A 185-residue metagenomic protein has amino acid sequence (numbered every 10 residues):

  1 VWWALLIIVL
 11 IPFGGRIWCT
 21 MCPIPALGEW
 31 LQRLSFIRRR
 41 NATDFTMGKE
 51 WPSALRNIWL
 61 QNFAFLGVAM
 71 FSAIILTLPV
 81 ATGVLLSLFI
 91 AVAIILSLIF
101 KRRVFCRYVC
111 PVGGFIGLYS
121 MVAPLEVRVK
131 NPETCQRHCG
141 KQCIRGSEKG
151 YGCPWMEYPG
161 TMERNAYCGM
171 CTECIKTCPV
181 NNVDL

Functional and structural regions predicted by a protein language model:
V1-R137, E157, I175, N182-L185: Membrane-embedded alpha-helical bundles of multi-pass integral membrane proteins
I144: Glycine-rich, acidic and aromatic/proline-enriched surface loops and short helix-turn segments that act as binding
S147, Y151-L185: Long, internal scaffold/assembly segments composed of regular secondary structure
